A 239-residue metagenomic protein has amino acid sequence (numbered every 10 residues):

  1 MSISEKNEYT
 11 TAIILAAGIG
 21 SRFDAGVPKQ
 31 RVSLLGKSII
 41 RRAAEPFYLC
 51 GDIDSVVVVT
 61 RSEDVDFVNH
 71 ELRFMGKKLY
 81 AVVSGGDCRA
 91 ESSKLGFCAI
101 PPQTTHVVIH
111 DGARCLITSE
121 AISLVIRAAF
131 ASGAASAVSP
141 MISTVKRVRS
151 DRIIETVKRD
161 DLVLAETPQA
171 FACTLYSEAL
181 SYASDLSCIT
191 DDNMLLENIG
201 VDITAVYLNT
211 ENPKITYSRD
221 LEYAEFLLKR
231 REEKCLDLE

Functional and structural regions predicted by a protein language model:
I3-E5, V163-E239: Conserved alpha/beta core of the MobA/IspD/sugar-nucleotide pyrophosphorylase nucleotidyltransferase superfamily
I3-V65: N-terminal glycine-rich phosphate-binding loop and ensuing alpha1 helix
Y9, D54-V56, H106, A134 (+1 more regions): Residues at the starts of beta-strands that form the adenosine-phosphate
I14, I40, G96, H110-D111 (+3 more regions): Residue-level signal for inorganic ion chemistry
C50-D52, R73-L79, P102: Short helix-capping segments at alpha-helix termini
D66-E71: Acidic helix N-cap motif at the loop->helix transition within catalytic regions of sugar-transfer enzymes
L79-A81, D87-R152, E166: Conserved beta-loop-beta/alpha segment of the NTase-like Rossmann-fold superfamily that binds/positions NTPs
I154-L164: A short, charged helix-loop
